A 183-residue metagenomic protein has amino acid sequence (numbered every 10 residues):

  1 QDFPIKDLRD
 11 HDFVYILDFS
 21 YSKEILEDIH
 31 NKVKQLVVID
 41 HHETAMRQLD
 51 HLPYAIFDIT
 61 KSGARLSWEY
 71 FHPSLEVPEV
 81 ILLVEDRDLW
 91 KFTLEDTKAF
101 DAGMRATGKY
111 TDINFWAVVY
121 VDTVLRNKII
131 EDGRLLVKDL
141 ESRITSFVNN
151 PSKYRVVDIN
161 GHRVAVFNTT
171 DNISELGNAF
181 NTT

Functional and structural regions predicted by a protein language model:
Q1-R105, T145-T183: Replace "Mg2+/Mn2+-dependent" with "divalent metal-dependent
T97-Y154, T169: An accessory alpha-helical subdomain
